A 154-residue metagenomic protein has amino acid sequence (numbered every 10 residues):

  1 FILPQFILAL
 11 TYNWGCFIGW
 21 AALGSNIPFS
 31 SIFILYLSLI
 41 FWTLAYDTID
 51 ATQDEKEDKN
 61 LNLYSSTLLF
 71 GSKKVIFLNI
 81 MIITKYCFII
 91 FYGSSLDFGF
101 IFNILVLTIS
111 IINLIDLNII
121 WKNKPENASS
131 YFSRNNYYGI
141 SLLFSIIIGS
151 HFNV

Functional and structural regions predicted by a protein language model:
F1-V154: Multi-pass alpha-helical membrane architecture of UbiA-family and related isoprenoid/lipid prenyltransferases
